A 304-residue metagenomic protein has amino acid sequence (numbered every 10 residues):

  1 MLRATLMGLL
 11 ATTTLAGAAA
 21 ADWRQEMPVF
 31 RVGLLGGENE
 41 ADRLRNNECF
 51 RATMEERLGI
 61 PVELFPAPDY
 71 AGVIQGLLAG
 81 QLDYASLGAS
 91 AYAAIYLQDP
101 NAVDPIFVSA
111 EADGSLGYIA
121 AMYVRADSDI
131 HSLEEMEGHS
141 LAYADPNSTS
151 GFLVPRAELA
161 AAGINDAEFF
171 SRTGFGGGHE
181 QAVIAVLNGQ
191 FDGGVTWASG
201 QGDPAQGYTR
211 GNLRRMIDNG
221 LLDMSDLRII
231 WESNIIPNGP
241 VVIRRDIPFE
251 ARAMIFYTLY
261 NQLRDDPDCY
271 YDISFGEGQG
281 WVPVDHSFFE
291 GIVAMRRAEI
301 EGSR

Functional and structural regions predicted by a protein language model:
M1-M7: Bacterial N-terminal signal peptides that target proteins for export
A16-A21: Boundary at the C-terminal end of the N-terminal hydrophobic targeting segment
W23-L34, E38-C49, I243-R304: An extracytoplasmic/periplasmic, membrane-proximal ligand-sensing/linker region
R31-E56, A67, S90, S115-A185 (+2 more regions): Bilobed "Venus flytrap"/periplasmic-binding protein-like clamshell domains and structurally analogous long
L35-G36, I119-I130, W231-F249: A bilobed periplasmic-binding-protein/Venus flytrap-type ligand-binding module shared by bacterial periplasmic
F65-A102, D203-P204: Pocket-flanking alpha-helical
A102-S115, D226-E232: A structural signal for short loop-to-beta-strand junctions that line the ligand-binding cleft of periplasmic/secreted
S140-A142, P146-P248: Pocket-lining segment of extracytoplasmic ligand-binding domains
